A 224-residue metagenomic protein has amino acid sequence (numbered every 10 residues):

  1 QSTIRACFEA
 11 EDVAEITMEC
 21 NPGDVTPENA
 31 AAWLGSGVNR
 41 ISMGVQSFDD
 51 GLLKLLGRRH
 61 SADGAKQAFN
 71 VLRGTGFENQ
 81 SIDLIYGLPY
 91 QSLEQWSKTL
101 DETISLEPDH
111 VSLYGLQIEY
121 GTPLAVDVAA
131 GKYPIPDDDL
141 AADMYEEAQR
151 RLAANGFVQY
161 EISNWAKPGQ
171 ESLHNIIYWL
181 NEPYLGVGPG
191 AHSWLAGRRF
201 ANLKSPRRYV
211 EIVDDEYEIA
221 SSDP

Functional and structural regions predicted by a protein language model:
Q1-P224: C-terminal scaffold of the Radical SAM
